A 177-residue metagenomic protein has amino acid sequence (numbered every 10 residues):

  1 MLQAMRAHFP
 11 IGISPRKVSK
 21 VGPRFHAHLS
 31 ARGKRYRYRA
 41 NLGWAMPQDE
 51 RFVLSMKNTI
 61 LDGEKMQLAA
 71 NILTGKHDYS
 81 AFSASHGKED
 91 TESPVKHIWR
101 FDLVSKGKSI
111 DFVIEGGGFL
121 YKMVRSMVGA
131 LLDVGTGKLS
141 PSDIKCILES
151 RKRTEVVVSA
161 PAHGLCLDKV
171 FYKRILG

Functional and structural regions predicted by a protein language model:
M1-G177: Structured-RNA-binding interfaces characteristic of tRNA pseudouridine synthases
